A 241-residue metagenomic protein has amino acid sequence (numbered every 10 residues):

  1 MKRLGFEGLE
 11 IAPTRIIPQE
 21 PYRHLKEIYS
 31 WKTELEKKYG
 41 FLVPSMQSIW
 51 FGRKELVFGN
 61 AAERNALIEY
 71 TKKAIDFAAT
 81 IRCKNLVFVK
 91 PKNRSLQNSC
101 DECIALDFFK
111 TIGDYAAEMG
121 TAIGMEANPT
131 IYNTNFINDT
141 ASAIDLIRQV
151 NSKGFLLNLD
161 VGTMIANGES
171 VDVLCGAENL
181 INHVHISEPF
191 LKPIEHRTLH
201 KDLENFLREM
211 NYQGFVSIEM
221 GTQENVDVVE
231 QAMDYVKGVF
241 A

Functional and structural regions predicted by a protein language model:
M1-T80, A117, S152, N167-G168 (+4 more regions): N-terminal pre-domain/capping segments
K2-G5, R82, E118, I137-A241: Histidine-acidic metal/acid-base catalytic patches
E7-G8, L42, K84, A122 (+1 more regions): Residue-level detector of anion-binding/catalytic polar loops
E10, S45, V87, G124 (+3 more regions): Conserved beta-strand positions in the central sheet of alpha/beta enzyme cores
A12-I16, S48-F51, P91-N93, N128-T130 (+3 more regions): Active-site beta-loop-alpha junctions enriched in small/polar residues
E20-H24, V57-A62, Q97-E102, T134-N138 (+3 more regions): Short, solvent-exposed loop/turn segments at secondary-structure boundaries
L25-K38, D107-E118, V173-G176, D202-L207: Catalytic-core regions built around general acid/base machinery
E55-L156: Active-site acidic/histidine proton-transfer and metal-coordination neighborhood in alpha/beta enzyme cores
